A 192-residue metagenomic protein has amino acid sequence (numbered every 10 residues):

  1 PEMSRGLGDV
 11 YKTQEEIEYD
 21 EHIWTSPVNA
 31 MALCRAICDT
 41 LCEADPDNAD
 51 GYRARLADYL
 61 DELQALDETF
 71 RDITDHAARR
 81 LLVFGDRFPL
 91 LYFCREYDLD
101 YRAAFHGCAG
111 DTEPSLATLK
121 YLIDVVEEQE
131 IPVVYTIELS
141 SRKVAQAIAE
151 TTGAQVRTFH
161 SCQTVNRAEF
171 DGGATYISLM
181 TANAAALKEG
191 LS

Functional and structural regions predicted by a protein language model:
P1-Y11: Single conserved hydrophobic/aromatic residue that forms the stacking wall/gate of nucleotide- or nucleobase-binding
G8, L81, P132: Conserved acidic residues
D9-K12, R87-L90: Short glycine-enriched loops at secondary-structure junctions
K12-L82, T164-S192: Extracytoplasmic substrate-binding proteins
Q64-E68, D111-Y121: Structural motif
F84-G85, T136: Short beta-strand scaffold positions
D98-L116, V156-N166: His/Asp/Glu-enriched short active-site or ligand-binding loop at hydrolase and phosphoryl-transfer sites
K120-S192: Structured C-terminal subdomain patch of bacterial secreted/periplasmic proteins
